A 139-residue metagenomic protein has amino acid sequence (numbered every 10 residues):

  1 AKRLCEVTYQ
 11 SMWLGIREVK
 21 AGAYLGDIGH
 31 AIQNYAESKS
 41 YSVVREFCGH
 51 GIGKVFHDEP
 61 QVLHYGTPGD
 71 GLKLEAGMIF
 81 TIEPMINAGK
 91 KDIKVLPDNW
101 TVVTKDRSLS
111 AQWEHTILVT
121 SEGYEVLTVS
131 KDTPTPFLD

Functional and structural regions predicted by a protein language model:
A1-D139: Active-site neighborhoods and metal-handling regions in enzymes and metal-associated proteins
